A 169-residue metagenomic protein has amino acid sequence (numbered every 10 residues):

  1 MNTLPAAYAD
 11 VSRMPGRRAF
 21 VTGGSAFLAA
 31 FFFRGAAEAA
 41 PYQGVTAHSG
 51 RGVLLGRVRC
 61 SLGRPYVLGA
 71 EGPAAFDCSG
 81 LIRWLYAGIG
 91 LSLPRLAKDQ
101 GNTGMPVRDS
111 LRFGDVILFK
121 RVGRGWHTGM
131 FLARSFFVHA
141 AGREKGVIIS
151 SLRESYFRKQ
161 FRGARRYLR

Functional and structural regions predicted by a protein language model:
M1-P15, L28-A30: N-terminal secretory signal peptides
N2-P5, Y42-S49, L68, L91 (+4 more regions): Aromatic- and glycine-rich peptidoglycan recognition patches
P15-T22: N-terminal export leaders
F32-C60: C-terminal segment of N-terminal export signals and the immediately downstream linker at the start of the mature
G52, G56, C60, G80-A87 (+2 more regions): Solvent-exposed, polar/charged alpha-helical surfaces in well-ordered, non-transmembrane soluble domains, broadly
R64-F113: Catalytic cysteine-centered active-site loop
